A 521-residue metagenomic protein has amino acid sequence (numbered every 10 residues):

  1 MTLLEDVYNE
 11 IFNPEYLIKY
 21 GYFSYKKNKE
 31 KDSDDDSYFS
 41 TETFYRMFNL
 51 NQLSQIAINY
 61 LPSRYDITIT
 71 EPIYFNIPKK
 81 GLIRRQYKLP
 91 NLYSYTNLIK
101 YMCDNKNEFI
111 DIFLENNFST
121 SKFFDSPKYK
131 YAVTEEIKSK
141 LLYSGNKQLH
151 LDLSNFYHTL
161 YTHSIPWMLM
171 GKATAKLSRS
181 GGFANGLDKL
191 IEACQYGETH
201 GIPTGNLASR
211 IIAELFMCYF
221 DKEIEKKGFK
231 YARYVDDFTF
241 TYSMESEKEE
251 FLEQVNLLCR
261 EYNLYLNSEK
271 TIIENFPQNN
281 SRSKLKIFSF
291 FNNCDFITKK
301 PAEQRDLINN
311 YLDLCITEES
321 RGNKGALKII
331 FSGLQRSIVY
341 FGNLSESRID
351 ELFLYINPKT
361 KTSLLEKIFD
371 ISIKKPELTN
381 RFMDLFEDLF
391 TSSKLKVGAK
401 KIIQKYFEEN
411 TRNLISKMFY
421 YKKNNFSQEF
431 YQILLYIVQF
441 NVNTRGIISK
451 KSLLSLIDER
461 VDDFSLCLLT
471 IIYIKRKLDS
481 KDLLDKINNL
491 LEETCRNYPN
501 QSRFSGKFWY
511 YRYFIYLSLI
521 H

Functional and structural regions predicted by a protein language model:
M1-G181, N185-N206, N424, F508-Y513: Conserved two-metal-ion catalytic palm core of "right-hand" nucleic acid polymerases, unifying RNA-dependent RNA
Y60-Y65, G228-Y231, L266: Short secondary-structure junctions
E136-V235, F240-L252, T298-H521: Conserved polymerase palm-domain catalytic core
G171-A173, L257-L258, K284: Juxtamembrane helix-loop transition sites at the ends of transmembrane segments in multi-pass membrane proteins
K226-K227, E261-N263: Secondary-structure transition/capping motifs at alpha-helix termini and the adjoining loop/turn into the next element
F251-C259: Short amphipathic alpha-helices in soluble, non-transmembrane regions that often serve as interface/regulatory elements
Y262-I297: Conserved catalytic core of two-metal-ion nucleotidyltransferases
